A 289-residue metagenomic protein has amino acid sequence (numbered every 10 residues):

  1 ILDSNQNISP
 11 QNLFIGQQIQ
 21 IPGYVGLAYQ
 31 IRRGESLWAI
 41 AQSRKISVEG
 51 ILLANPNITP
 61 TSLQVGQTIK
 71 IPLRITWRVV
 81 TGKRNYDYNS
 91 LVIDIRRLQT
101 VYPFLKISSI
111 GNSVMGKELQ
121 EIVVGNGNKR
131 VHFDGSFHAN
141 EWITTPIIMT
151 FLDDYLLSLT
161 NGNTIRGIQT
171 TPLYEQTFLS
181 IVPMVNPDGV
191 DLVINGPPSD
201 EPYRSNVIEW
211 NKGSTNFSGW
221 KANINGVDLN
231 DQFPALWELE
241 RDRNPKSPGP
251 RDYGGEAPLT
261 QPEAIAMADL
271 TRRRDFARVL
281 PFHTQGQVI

Functional and structural regions predicted by a protein language model:
I1-I21: Acidic (E/D-rich), amphipathic helical modules within compact regulatory domains
L2, A41-Q42, L52: The alpha-helix within a helix-turn-helix
N12, S36-L37, R44-S47, S62 (+6 more regions): Stable alpha-helical elements in mature extracytoplasmic
Q17-S47, Q67-I69, L73: Primarily a LysM-type cell-wall glycan-binding module
G50, P72-M115: Short glycine- and acidic-rich boundary segments immediately preceding or forming the N-terminal edge of structured
Q120-K129, S136: Short beta-strand-to-loop junctions in surface cap/lid or active-site-entrance loops
N128, W142-P146, T150-L152, L156-I289: Active-site/substrate-binding loop(s) of hydrolase catalytic cores
